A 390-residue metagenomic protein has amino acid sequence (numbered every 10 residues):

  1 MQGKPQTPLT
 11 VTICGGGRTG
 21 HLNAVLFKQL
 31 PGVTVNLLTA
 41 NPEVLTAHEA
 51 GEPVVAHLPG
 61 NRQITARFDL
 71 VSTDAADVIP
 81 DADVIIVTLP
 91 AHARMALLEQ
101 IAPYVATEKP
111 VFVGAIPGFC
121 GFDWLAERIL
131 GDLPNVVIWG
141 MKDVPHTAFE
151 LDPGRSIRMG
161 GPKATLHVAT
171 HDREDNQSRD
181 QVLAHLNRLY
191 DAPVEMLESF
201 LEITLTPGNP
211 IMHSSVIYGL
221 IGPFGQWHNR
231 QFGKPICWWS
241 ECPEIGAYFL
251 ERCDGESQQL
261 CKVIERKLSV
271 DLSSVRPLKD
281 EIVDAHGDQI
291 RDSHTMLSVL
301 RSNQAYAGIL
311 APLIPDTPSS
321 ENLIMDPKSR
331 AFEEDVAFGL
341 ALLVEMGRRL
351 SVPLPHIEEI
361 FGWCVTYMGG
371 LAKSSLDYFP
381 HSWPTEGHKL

Functional and structural regions predicted by a protein language model:
M1-G60: NAD(P)+-binding Rossmann beta1-loop-alpha1 motif at the extreme N-terminus of oxidoreductases
P8-L9, V111, A164: Nucleotide donor/acceptor-binding cores
G60-D81, E195-M196: Short acidic low-complexity segments
I86-V87, A91-P153: Rossmann-like NAD(P)(H) cofactor-binding subdomain of soluble oxidoreductases
R94-M95, V344-E345, R349: Metallocofactor- and cofactor-centric catalytic cores in central/energy metabolism, strongly enriched
P153-V194: Conserved anion/nucleotide-ligand pocket segment
A192-E333, A337, A341: C-terminal substrate-binding/catalytic lobe of Rossmann-fold NAD(P)-dependent dehydrogenases
L350-W363, Y367, S374-L390: C-terminal amphipathic alpha-helical interaction region
